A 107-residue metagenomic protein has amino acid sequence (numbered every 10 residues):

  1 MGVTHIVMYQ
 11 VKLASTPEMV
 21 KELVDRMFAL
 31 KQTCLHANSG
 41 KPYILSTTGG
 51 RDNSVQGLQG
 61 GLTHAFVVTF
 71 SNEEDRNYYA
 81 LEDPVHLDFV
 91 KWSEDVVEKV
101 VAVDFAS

Functional and structural regions predicted by a protein language model:
M1-T63, V67, S71-Y78, D104-S107: Short S/T/G/P-rich N-terminal loop/turn motif that feeds into the first structured element of a domain
F70-K99: C-terminal structural segments of small proteins and small subunits
